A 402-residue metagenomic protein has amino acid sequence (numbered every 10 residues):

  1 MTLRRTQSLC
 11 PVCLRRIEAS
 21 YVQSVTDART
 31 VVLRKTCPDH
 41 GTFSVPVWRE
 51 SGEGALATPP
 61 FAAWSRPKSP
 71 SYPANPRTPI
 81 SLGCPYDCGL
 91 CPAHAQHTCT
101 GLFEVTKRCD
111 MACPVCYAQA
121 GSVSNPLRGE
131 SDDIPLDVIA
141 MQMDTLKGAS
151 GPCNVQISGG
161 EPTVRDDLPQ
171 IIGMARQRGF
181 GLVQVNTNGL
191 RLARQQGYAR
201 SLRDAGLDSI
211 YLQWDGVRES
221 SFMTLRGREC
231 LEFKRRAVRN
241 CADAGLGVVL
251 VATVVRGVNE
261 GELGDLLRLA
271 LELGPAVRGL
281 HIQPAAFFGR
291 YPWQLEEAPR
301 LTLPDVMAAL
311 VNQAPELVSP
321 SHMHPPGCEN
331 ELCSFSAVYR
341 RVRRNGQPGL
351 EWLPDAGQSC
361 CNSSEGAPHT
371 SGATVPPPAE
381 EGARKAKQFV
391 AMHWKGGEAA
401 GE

Functional and structural regions predicted by a protein language model:
M1-G83, D87-L90, Y339-E402: Radical SAM enzyme core and accessory elements
R29-S44, W48, P60-A62, P70-T187 (+2 more regions): Conserved alpha-helical substructure of the radical SAM core
V32, T100, S209, V249 (+1 more regions): Broad gene-expression machinery/nucleic-acid interaction feature
S124-P126, R218-T224, R290-W293: A short acidic, helix-capping loop that chelates divalent metal ions and anchors anionic groups
I139-I157, R165-P284: Radical SAM/AdoMet-radical enzyme domain recognition
L231, D243-E402: Radical SAM enzyme [4Fe-4S]-AdoMet core and its adjacent flexible, acidic and glycine-rich loops/tails across
